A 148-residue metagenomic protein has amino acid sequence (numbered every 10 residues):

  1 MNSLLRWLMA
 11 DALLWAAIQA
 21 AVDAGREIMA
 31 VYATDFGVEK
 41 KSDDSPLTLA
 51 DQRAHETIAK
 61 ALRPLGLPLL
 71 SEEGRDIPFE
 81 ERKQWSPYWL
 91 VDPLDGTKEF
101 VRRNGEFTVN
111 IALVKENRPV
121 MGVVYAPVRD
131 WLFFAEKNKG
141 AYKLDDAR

Functional and structural regions predicted by a protein language model:
N2-L94: N-terminal subdomain of lithium-sensitive/metallo-dependent phosphomonoesterases centered on the IMPase/IPPase/PAP
R82-Y142: DPxDG-like acidic metal-binding loop motif
D146-R148: Short, intrinsically disordered, charge-balanced linker/junction segments flanking boundaries in proteins
